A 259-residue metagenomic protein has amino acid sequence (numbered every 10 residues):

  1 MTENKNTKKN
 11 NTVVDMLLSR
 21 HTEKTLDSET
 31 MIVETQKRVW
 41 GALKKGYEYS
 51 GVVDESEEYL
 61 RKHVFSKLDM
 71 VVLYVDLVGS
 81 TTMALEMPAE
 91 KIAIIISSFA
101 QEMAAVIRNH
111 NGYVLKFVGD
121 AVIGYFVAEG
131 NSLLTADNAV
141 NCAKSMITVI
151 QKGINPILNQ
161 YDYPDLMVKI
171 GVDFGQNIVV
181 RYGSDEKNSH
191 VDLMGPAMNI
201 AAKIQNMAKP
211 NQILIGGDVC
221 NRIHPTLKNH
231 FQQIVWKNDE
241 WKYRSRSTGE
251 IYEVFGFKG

Functional and structural regions predicted by a protein language model:
M1-D54, P210-G259: Intrinsically disordered, glycine/charged-rich C-terminal tails and inter-domain linkers that flank nucleotidyl cyclase
V52-E57, G153-N155: Short gly/ser/thr-rich secondary-structure transition/capping motifs
E58-N138: Catalytic NTP-binding/metal-coordinating core of nucleotidyl cyclase/transferase enzymes
I95, G195-P196: Short, glycine/acidic-rich beta->alpha junctions
I96-M103, A143-Q151: Short, hydrophobic/amphipathic alpha-helical packing segments that form internal helix faces or helix-helix interfaces
H110-T135, I154-L193: Catalytic core of nucleotidyl cyclases, primarily class III adenylyl/guanylyl cyclases
D173, P196-N221: Catalytic/regulatory signature loops of cyclic-dinucleotide turnover enzymes and related class III nucleotidyl cyclases
